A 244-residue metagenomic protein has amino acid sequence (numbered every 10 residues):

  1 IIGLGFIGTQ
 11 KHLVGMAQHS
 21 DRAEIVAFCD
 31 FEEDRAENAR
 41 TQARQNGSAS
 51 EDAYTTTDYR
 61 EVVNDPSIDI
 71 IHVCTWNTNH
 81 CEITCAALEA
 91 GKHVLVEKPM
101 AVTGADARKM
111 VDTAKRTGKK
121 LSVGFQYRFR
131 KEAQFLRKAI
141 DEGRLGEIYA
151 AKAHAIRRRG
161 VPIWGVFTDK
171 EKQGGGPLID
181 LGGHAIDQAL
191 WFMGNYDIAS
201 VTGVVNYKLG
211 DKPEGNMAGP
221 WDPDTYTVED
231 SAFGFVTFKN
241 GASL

Functional and structural regions predicted by a protein language model:
I1-G47: N-terminal Rossmann-like dinucleotide-binding module
I7-G8, Y127-Y226: Predominantly a Rossmann-like dinucleotide-binding segment in NAD(P)-dependent oxidoreductases
V26, A53, S67-D69: Conserved acidic residues
A39-S50, K109-T117: Short, conserved SAM-binding/catalytic segment of Class I S-adenosyl-L-methionine-dependent methyltransferases
E51-D58: Conserved SAM-binding strand-loop segment of SAM-dependent methyltransferases
I70, W76-R128, G143: Beta-strand-loop-alpha-helix segment that lines the small-molecule cofactor/substrate pocket of alpha/beta enzymes
E229, G234-G241: Active-site beta-strand termini and strand-to-loop segments that position acidic
